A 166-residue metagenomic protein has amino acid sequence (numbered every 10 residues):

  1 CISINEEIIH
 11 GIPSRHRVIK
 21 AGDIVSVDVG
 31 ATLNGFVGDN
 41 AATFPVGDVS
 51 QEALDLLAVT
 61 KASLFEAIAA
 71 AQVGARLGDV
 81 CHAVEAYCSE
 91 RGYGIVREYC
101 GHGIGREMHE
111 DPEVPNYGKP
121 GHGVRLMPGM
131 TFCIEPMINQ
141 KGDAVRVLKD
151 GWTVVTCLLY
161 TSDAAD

Functional and structural regions predicted by a protein language model:
C1-E52, G101-V124, P136-C157: Short catalytic-site patches enriched in acidic/histidine residues that coordinate or position cofactors/metals
V29, A67, V84, I134-P136: A structural signal for short, well-ordered beta-strand segments
N40-C88: Hydrophobic, well-structured mid-protein blocks that either form specific transmembrane helices
G78, S89-M108: Anionic-ligand-binding alpha/beta catalytic cores of soluble enzymes and soluble regulatory domains that recognize
L126-F132: Short, conserved beta-strand/loop elements in beta-sheet-dominated catalytic cores that frequently flank divalent-metal
Y160-D166: Conserved small/polar residues in nucleotide/adenosyl-binding loops
